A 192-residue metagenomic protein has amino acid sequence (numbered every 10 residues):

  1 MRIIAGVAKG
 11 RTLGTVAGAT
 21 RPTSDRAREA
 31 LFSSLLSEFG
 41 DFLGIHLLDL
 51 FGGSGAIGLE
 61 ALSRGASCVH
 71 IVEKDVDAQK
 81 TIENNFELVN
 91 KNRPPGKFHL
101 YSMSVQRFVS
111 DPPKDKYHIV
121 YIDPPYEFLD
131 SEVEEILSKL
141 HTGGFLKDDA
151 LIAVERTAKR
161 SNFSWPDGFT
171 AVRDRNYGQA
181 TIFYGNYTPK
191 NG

Functional and structural regions predicted by a protein language model:
M1-G192: Class I S-adenosyl-L-methionine-dependent methyltransferase catalytic core
